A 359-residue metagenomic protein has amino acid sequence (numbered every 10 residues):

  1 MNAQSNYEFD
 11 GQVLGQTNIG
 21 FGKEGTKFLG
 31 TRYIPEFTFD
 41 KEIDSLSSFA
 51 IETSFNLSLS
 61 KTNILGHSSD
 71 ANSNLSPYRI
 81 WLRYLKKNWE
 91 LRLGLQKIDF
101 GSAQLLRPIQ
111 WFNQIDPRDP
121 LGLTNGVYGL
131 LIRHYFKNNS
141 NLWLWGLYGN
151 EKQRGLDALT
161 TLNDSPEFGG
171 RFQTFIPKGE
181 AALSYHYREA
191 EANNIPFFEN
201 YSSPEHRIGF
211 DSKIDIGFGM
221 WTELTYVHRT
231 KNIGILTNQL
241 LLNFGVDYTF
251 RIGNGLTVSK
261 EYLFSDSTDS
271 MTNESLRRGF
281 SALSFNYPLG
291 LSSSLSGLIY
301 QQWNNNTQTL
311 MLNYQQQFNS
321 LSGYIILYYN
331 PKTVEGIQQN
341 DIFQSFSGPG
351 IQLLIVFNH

Functional and structural regions predicted by a protein language model:
Q4, E42-L46, K86-W89, I98 (+8 more regions): Outer-membrane beta-barrel channels and translocator barrels
Q12-K23, E52, N56-L57, N113-P117 (+8 more regions): Transmembrane beta-strand segments that form the barrel wall of outer-membrane beta-barrel proteins
K27-Y33, S73-Y78, L85, T124-Y128 (+8 more regions): Residues that define the transmembrane beta-barrel architecture of outer-membrane proteins
E36-T38, I80-R83, L131-R133, R171-Q173 (+6 more regions): Outer-membrane beta-barrel architecture
D40-L142, L147, T174, K332: Outer membrane beta-barrel
Q153-G245: Surface-exposed beta-loop-beta
I176, K213-Q302: Detector for outer-membrane/organellar transmembrane beta-barrel domains, recognizing the amphipathic beta-strand
Q316-F318, Y328, S345-H359: Outer-membrane beta-barrel "beta-signal"
